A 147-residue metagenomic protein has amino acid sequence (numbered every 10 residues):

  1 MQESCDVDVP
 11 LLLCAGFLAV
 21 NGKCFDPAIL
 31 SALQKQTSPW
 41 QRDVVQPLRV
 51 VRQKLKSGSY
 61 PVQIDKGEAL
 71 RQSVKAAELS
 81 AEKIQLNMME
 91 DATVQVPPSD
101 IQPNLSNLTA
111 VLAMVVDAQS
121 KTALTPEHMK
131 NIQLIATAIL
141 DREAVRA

Functional and structural regions predicted by a protein language model:
M1-S38: N-terminal interaction modules that seed assembly of large macromolecular complexes
C24-W40, I101-A110, K130, A147: Short alpha-helical "patches" and their helix-cap loops
L55-A138: A charged, amphipathic interaction segment
I139-A147: Long hydrophobic alpha-helical segments typical of transmembrane helices together with their membrane-interfacial
